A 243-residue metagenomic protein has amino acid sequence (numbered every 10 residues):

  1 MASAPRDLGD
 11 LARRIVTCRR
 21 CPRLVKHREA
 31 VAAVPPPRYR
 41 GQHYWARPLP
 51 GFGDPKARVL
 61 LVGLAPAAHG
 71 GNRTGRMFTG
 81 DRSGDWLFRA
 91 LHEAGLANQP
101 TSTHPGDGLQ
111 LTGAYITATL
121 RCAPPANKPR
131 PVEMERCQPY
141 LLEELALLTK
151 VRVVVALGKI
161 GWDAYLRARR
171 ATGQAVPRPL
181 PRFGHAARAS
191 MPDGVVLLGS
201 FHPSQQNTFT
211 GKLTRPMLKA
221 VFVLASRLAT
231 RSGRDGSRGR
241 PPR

Functional and structural regions predicted by a protein language model:
M1-A2: Short, contiguous pre-domain boundary segments
P5-P181, H185-T230: A polyanion-binding, active-site-adjacent surface
R240-P241: Short, low-complexity intrinsically disordered segments enriched in A/P/G/S/L with frequent Arg, especially at protein
